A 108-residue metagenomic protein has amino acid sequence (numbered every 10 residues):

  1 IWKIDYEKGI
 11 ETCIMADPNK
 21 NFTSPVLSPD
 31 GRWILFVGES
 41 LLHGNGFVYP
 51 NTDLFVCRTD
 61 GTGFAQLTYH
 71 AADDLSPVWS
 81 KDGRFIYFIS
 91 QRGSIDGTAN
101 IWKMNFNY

Functional and structural regions predicted by a protein language model:
I1, M15-N21, V37-D53, T68-D73 (+1 more regions): A flexible loop/linker signature enriched in serine peptidases of the S9 family
I1-G9, F22-S24: Short intrinsically disordered, low-complexity coil segments enriched in acidic
D5-G9, R58-T62, F106-Y108: Short loop/turn segments that connect beta-strands within beta-propeller blades
T12, F64-A65: A structural motif specific to WD40 beta-propellers
P29-D30, K81-D82: Residue-level detector of Asp-centered blade-edge/turn motifs that repeat once per structural unit in beta-propeller
D73-L75, D82-F85: A short pocket-lining beta-strand/turn micro-motif at the edge of beta-sheets
